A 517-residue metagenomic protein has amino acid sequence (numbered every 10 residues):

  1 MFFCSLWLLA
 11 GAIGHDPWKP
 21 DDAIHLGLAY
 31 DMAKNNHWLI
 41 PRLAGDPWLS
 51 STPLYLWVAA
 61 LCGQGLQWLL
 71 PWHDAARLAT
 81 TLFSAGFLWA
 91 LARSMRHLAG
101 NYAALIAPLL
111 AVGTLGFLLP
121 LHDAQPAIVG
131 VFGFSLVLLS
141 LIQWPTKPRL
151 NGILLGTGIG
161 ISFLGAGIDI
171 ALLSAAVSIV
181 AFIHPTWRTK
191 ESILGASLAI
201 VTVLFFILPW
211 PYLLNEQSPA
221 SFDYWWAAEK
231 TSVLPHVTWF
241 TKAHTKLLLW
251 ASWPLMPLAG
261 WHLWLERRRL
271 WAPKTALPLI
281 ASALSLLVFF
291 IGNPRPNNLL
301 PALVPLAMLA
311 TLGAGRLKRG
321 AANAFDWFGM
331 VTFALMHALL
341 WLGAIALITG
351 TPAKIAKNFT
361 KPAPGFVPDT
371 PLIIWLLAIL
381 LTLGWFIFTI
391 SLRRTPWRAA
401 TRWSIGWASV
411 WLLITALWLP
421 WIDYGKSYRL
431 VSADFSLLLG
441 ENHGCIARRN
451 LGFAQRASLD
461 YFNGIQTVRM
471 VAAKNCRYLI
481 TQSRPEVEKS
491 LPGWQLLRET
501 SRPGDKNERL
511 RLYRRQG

Functional and structural regions predicted by a protein language model:
M1-A324, L459, K506-R509: Membrane-integral, polyisoprenol-dependent glycosyltransferases of the GT-C/oligosaccharyltransferase superfamily
W144-T157, S162-L164, T186, K190 (+2 more regions): Membrane-embedded architecture of ER/inner-membrane glycosylation machinery
